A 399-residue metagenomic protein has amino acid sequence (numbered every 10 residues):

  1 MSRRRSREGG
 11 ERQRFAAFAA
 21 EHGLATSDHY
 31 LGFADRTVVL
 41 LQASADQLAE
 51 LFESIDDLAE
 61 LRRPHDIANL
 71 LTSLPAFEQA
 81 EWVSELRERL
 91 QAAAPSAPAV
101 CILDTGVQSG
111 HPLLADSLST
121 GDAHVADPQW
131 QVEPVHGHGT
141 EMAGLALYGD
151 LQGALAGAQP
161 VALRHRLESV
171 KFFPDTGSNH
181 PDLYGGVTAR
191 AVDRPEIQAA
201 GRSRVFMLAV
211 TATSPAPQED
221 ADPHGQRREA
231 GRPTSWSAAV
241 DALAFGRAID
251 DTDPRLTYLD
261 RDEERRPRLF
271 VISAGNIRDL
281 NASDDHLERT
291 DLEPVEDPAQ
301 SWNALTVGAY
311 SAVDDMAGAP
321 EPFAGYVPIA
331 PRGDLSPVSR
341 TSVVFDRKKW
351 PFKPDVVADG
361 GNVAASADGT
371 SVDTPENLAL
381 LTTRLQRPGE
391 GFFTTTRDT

Functional and structural regions predicted by a protein language model:
M1-G10: Short, surface-exposed ligand-recognition loops at beta-strand->loop->(often short) alpha-helix junctions that present
G10, D46, F173-S301, S311-D314 (+1 more regions): Substrate-binding/access-modulating region of protease and related hydrolase catalytic domains
Q13-Q91: Autoinhibitory propeptides
A43-Q47, H65, D104-V107, S169-T176 (+5 more regions): Short, flexible loop/turn elements at secondary-structure junctions
Q47, E60-C101, A126-P134, E288-D291 (+1 more regions): N-terminal domain-start motif of subtilase-like serine proteases
E88-D122, P128-Y184, A200-M207, P217-Q218 (+5 more regions): Subtilisin-like serine protease catalytic core
T105-A126, A309-P328, L335-T399: Catalytic-core environment of secreted peptidases
A154-V161, D250-E263, S371-T374, L385: Short helix/loop segment immediately N-terminal to the Walker
